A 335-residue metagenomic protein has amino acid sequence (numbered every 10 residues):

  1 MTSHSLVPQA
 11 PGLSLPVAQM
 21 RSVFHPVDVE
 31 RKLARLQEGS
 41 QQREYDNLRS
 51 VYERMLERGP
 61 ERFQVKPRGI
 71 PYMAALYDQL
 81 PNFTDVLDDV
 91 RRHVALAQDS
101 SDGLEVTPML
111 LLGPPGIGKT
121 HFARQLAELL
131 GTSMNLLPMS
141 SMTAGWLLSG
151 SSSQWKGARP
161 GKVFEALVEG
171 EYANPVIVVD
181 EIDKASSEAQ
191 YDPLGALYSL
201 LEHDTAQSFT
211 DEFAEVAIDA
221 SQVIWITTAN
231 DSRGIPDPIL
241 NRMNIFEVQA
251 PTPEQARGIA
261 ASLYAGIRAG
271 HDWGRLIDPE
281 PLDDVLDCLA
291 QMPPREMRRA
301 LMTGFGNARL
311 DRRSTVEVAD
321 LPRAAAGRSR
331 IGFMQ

Functional and structural regions predicted by a protein language model:
V17-P71: Interdomain "pre-motor" coupling segment immediately N-terminal to P-loop NTPase/helicase cores
R62, E171, S232-P238, Q249-T315: Conserved C-terminal "switch" segment of AAA+ ATPases
P67-L112: Pre-Walker A (pre-P-loop) alpha-helix and adjacent loop at the N terminus of AAA/AAA+ ATPase modules, a conserved
L104-M139, V168, D237: Walker A/P-loop
L129-R159, A166, A256: AAA+/P-loop NTPase substrate/partner-engagement loops
Q154-V178, T210-A217: Conserved alpha-helical scaffold flanking the Walker A/P-loop in AAA+ ATPase domains
V179-I218: Conserved catalytic/switch belt of AAA+ P-loop NTPases
D311-Q335: C-terminal engagement/docking regions of AAA+ P-loop ATPases
